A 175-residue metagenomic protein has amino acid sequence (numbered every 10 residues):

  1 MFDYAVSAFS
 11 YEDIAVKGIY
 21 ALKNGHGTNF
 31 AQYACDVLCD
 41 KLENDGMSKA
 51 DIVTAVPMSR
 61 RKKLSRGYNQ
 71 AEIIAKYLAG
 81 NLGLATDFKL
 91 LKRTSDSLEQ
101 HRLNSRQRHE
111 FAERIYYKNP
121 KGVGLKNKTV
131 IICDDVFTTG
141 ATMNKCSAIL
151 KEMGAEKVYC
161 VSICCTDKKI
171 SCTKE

Functional and structural regions predicted by a protein language model:
M1-G80, H101: Extended interfacial segments that mediate partner engagement and assembly in macromolecular machines
D13, T28, S48, A85 (+2 more regions): Generic alpha-helical secondary structure signal
I19, Y33, A85, C172-K174: Short amphipathic alpha-helical leader/targeting segments
E43-A50, G83-A85, N119-K128: Short, glycine- and charge-enriched coil/turn segments that flank and shape catalytic ligand pockets
I52-V53, L82-K92: A short coil-to-beta-strand element that immediately follows conserved catalytic motifs
L78-L82, L150-K151: Hydrophobic alpha-helical packing residues
F88-E175: PRPP/pyrophosphate-binding module of the type I phosphoribosyltransferase fold
